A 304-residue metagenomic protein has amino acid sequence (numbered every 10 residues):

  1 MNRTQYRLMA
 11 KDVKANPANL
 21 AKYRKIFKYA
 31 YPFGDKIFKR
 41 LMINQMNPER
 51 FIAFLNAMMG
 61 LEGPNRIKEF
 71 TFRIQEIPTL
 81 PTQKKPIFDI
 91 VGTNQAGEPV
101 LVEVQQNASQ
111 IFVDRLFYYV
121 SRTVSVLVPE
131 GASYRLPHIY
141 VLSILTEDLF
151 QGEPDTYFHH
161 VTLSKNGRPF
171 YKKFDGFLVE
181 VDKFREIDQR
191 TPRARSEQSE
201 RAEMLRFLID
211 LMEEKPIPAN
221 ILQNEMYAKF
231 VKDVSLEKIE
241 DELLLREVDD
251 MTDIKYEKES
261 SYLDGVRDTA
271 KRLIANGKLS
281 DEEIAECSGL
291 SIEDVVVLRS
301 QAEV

Functional and structural regions predicted by a protein language model:
M1-F177, D182-I187, S260: Accessory alpha/beta interaction modules
N2-F27, T93-Q95, V100-Q105, R206-V304: Short, charged alpha-helical interaction segments and adjacent helix-coil junctions
K172, F177-M226, F230: An acidic, glycine-/histidine-flanked metal-binding catalytic module
